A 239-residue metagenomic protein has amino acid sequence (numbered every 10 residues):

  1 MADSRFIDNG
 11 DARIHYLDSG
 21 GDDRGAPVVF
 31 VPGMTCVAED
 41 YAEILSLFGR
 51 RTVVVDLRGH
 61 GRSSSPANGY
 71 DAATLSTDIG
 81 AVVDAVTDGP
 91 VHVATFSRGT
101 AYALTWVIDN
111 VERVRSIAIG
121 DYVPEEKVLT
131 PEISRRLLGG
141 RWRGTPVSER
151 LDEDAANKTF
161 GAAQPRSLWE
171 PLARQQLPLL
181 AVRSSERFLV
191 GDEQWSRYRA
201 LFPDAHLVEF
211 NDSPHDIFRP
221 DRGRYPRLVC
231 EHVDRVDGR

Functional and structural regions predicted by a protein language model:
H15-R62: Conserved HGGG/HGGXW glycine-rich cap/lid loop of the alpha/beta-hydrolase fold
P32, T95-T100: Conserved alpha/beta-hydrolase "nucleophile elbow" surrounding the catalytic nucleophile
T35, L57-G61, T100, P124 (+1 more regions): Alpha/beta-hydrolase active-site loop signature
E39-S46, V54-A94, R227: Active-site loop/oxyanion-hole signature of alpha/beta-hydrolase fold enzymes
A101-D109, R115-R143: Flexible "cap/lid" loop of the alpha/beta hydrolase fold
G140-L177, R183-E186: Hydrophobic, aromatic-rich cap/lid helix
L180-S213: Conserved loop-alpha-helix segment in the C-terminal half of the alpha/beta-hydrolase fold that carries the catalytic
S213-R222, P226: Catalytic histidine-centered segment of alpha/beta-hydrolase-like enzymes
